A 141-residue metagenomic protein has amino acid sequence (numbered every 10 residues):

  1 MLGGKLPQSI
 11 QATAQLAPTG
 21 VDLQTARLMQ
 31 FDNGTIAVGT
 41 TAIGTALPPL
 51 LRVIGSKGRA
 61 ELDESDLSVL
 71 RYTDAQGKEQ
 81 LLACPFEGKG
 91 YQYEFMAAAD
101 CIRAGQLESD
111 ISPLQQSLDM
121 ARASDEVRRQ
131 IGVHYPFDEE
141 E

Functional and structural regions predicted by a protein language model:
M1-I36, T40-L47: Rossmann-like dinucleotide-binding domain that binds NAD(P)(H)
D32, D100-E141: C-terminal helix-rich "cap/oligomerization" subdomain common to oxidoreductases
D32-I36, K57, A75-G77: Glycine-centered tight beta-turn/hairpin loop motif at sheet-sheet or coil-to-beta transitions
V38-T41, A60-E64, K78-E87: Short amphipathic beta-strand/extended segments with alternating polar/hydrophobic composition
L50-L51, M96-A104: An anion-binding loop in the catalytic cleft
L51, L67-Q76: Short polybasic amphipathic segments
E64, P85-M96, S112: Active-site loop of classical SDR/Rossmann-like NAD(P)-dependent oxidoreductases, centered on the catalytic Tyr-X3-Lys
